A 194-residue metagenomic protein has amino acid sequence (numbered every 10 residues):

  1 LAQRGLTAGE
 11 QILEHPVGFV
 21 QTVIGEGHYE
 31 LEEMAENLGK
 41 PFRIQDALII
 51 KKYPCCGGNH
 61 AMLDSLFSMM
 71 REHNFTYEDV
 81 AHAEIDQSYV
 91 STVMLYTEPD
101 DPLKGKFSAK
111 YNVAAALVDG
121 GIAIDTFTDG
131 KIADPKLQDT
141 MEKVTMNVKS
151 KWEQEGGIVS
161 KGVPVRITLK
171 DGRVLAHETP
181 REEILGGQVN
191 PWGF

Functional and structural regions predicted by a protein language model:
Q3-F194: Terminal-appendage/accessory-domain detector
